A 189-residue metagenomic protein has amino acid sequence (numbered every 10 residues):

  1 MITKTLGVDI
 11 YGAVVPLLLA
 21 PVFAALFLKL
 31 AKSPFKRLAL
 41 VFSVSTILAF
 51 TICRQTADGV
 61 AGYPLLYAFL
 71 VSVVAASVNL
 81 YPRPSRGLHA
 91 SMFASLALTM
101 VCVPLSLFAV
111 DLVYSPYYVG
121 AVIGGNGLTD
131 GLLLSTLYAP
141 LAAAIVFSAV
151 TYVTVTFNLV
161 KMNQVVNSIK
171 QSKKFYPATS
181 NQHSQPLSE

Functional and structural regions predicted by a protein language model:
M1-I47, L141-A143, F147, N163: Alpha-helical transmembrane segments and their cytosolic membrane-interface
M1-T3, G7, A25-L28, T51-G62 (+3 more regions): Juxtamembrane/disordered regions of integral membrane proteins
L6-P16, G62-S72, N126-G127, G131-L132: Alpha-helical transmembrane segments of polytopic membrane proteins
V14, L18, V22, I47 (+6 more regions): Residues within alpha-helical transmembrane segments of multi-pass membrane proteins, especially transporters, ion
L28-M92: Membrane-proximal helix-loop-helix units in multi-pass membrane proteins
S77-E189: C-terminal transmembrane helix-loop-helix hairpin of multi-pass membrane proteins
